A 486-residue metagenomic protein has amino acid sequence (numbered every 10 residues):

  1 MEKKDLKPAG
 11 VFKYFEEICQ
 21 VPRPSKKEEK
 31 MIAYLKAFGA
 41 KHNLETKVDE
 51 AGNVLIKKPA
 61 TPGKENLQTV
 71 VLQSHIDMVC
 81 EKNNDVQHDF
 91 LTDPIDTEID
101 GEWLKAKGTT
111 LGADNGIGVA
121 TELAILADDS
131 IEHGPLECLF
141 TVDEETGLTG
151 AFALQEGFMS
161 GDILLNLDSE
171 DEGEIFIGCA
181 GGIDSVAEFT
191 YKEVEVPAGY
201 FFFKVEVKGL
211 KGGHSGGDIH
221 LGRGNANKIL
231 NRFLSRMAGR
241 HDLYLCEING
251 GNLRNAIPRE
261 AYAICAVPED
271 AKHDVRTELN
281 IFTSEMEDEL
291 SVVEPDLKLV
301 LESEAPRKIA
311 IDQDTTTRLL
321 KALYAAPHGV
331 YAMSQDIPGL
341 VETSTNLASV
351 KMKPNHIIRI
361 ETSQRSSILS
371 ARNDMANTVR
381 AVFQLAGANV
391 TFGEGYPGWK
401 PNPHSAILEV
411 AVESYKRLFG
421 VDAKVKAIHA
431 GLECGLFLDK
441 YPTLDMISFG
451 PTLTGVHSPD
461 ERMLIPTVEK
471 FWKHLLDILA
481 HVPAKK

Functional and structural regions predicted by a protein language model:
E2-W103: Acidic/His- and Gly-rich active-site-bordering loop/insert found across diverse amide/peptide-bond hydrolases
K7-V11, Q335, E342-N355, S363 (+1 more regions): Zn-dependent metallopeptidase/amidohydrolase metal-coordination segment
P22, E102-K105, E145, F152-R365: Midchain, well-structured core segments that form catalytic/ion-binding scaffolds
K36, G157, R223-R240, E269-K272 (+5 more regions): His/Asp/Glu-rich mid-to-C-terminal helical/loop segments that flank catalytic regions of hydrolases
K64-T146, A151-D162, F202, Q313-T316 (+4 more regions): Active-site metal-coordination/substrate-binding segment of hydrolases, especially metallo-dependent peptidases
E65-N66, E269-E278, L369-M375: Short, conserved charged micro-motifs
I76-M78, L139-G147, S169-E172, K211 (+1 more regions): Acidic, glycine-rich active-site loops and adjacent beta-strand->loop/helix elements that engage anionic groups
L340-A430: Substrate-recognition/cap regions that form aromatic- and gly/pro-loop-enriched pockets for small-molecule ligands
